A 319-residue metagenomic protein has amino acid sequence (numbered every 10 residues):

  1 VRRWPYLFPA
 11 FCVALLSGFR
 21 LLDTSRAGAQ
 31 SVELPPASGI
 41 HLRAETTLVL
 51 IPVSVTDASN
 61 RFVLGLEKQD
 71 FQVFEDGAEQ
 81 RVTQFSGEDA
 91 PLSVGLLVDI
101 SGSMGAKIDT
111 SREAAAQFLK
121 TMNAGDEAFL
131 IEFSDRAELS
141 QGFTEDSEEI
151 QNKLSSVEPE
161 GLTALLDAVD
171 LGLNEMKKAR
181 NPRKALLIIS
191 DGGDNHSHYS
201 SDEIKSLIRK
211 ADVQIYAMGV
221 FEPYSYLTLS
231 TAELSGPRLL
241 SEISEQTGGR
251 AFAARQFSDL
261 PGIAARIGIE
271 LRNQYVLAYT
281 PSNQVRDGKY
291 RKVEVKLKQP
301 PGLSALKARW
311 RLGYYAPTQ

Functional and structural regions predicted by a protein language model:
V1-W4: Positively charged n-region of N-terminal signal peptides that target proteins for export
Y6-L7, V49: Short amphipathic alpha-helical "recognition" segments used for binding
F8-R20: Bacterial N-terminal signal peptides
L21-Q319: Scaffold/interface architecture of coatomer-like assemblies
